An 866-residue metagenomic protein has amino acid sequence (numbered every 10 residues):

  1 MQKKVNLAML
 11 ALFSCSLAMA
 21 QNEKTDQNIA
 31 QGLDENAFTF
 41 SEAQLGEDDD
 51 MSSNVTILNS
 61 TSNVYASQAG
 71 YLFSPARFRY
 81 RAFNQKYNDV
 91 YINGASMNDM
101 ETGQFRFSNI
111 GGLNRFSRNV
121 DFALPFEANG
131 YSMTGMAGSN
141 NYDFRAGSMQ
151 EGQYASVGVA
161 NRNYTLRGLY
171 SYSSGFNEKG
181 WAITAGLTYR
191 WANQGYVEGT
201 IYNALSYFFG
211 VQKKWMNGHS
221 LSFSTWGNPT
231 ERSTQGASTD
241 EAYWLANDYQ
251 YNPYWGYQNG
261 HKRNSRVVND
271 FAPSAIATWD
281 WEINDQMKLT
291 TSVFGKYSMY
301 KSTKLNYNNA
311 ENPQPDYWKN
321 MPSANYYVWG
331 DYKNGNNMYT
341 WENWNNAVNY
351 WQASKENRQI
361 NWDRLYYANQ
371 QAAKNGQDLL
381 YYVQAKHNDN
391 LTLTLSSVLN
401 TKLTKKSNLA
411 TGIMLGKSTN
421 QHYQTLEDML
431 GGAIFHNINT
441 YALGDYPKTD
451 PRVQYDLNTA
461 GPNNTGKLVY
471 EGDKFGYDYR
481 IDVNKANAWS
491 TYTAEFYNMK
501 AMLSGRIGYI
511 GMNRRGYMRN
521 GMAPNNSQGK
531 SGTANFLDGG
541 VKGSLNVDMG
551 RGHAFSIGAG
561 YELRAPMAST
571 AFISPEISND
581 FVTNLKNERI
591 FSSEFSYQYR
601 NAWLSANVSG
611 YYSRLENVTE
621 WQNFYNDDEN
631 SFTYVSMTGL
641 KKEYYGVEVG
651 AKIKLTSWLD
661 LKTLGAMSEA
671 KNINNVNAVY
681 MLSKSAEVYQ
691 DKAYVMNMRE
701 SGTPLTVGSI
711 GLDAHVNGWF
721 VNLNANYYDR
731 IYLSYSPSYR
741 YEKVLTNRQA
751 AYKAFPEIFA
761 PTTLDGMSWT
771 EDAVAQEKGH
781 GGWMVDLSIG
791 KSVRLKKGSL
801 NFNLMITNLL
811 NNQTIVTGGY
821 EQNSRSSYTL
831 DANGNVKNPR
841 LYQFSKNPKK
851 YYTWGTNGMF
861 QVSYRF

Functional and structural regions predicted by a protein language model:
Q21, L615-N617, L661, Y727-P756 (+3 more regions): C-terminal beta-signal and adjacent terminal beta-strands/loops of Gram-negative outer-membrane beta-barrel proteins
L58, V64-A66, A95-F126, D143-R145 (+2 more regions): Short acidic/polar hinge/loop motifs at secondary-structure boundaries that mediate gating or recognition
Y154-A192, Y196-Q235, V267, A272-D285 (+1 more regions): Transmembrane beta-barrel wall of Gram-negative outer-membrane proteins
S220-T278, K301-A385, T449-Y470, W621-F624: Acidic/polar loop-and-plug regions of large Gram-negative outer-membrane beta-barrel proteins
A237-S238, Y455-L468, G511-M522, T533 (+6 more regions): Surface-exposed extracellular loop regions of Gram-negative outer-membrane beta-barrel proteins, predominantly
N252-S274, T278, S531-G540, S544 (+6 more regions): Outer-membrane beta-barrel signature, preferentially recognizing the C-terminal barrel domain of Gram-negative
Y382, L409-G550, N677: Signature of Gram-negative outer-membrane beta-barrel scaffolds
N498, Y612-R614, V635-Y739, S863-R865: Gram-negative outer-membrane beta-barrel transporters
